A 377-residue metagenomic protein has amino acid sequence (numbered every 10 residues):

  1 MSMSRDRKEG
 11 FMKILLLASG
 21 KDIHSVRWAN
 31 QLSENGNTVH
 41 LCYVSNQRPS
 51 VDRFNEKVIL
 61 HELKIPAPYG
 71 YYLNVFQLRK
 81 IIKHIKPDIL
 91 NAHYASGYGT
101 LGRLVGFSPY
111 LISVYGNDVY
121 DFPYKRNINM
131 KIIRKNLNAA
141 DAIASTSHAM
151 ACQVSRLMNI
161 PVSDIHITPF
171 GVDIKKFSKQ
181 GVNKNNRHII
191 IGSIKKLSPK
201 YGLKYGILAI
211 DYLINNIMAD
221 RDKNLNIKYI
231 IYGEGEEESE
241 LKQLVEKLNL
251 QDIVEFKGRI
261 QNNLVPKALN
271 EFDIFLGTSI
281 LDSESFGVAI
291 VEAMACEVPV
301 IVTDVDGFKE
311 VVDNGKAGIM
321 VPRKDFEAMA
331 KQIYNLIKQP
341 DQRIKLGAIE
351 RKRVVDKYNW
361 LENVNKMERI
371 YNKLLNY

Functional and structural regions predicted by a protein language model:
R5-V58: N-terminal subdomain of nucleotide-sugar transferases
A92-Y98: Short His-centered aromatic/hydrophobic patch
A149, G171: Carbohydrate-associated surface elements
N183-Y212, I230: Conserved donor-binding/catalytic core segment of Leloir-type glycosyltransferases
N224, A328, N335, Q342-K357 (+2 more regions): A short, well-ordered alpha-helix in the C-terminal region of glycosyltransferases
K242-I260: Nucleotide-activated donor-binding/catalytic signature segment of Leloir-type glycosyltransferases, i.e., the conserved
P299-V302: Short hydrophobic beta-strand element within catalytic cores of glycosyltransferases and related nucleotide-activated
N314-G315, I319-F326, N335-D341: Conserved acidic donor-binding segment of nucleotide-sugar-dependent glycosyltransferases
